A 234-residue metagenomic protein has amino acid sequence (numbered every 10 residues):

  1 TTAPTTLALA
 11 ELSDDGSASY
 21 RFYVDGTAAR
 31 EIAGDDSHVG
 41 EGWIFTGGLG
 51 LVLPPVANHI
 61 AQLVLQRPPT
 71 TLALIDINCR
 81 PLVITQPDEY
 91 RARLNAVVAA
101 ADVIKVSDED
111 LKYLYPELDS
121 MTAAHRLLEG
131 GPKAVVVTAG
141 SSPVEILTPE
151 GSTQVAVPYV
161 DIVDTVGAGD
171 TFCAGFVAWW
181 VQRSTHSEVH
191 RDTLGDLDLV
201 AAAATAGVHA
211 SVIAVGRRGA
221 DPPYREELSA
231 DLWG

Functional and structural regions predicted by a protein language model:
T1-G48, L53, A230-G234: Conserved N-terminal subdomain of the carbohydrate kinase-like
T2, G26, C79-P81, D110 (+2 more regions): Glycine-rich beta-alpha junction loops
S13-G16, Y90-L94, T122-A124, G151-V155: Short, hinge-like loop/turn segments at secondary-structure boundaries
S19, Q66, A210: Solvent-exposed, charged/polar functional surfaces in cytosolic regulatory/catalytic domains
V24-A33, V83-E89, D192-T193: Short gly/ser/thr-rich secondary-structure transition/capping motifs
D35, L94, I162: Acidic, amphipathic alpha-helical patches
W43, L49-H125, P132, S142-P143: Conserved beta-alpha-beta core of the PfkB/ribokinase-like small-molecule kinase fold
L118-G234: Conserved phosphate-binding/catalytic region of the ribokinase-like
